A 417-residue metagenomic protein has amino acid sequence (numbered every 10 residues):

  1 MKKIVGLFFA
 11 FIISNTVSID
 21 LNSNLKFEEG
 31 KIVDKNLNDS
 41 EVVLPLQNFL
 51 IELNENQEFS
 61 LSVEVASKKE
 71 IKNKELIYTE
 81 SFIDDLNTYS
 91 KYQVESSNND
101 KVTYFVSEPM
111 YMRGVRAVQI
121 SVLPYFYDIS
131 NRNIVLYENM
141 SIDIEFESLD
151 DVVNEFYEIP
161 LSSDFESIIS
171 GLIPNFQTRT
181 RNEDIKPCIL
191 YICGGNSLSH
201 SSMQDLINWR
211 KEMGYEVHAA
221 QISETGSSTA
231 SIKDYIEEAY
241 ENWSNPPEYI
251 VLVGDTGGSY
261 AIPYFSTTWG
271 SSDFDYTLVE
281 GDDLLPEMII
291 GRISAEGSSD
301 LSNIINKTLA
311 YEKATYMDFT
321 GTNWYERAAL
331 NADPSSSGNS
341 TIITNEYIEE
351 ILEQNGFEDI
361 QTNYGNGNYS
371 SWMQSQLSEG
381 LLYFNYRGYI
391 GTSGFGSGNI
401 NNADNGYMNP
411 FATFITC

Functional and structural regions predicted by a protein language model:
K3-I12: Sec-dependent N-terminal signal peptides
N15-C417: Cysteine-dependent hydrolase recognition
